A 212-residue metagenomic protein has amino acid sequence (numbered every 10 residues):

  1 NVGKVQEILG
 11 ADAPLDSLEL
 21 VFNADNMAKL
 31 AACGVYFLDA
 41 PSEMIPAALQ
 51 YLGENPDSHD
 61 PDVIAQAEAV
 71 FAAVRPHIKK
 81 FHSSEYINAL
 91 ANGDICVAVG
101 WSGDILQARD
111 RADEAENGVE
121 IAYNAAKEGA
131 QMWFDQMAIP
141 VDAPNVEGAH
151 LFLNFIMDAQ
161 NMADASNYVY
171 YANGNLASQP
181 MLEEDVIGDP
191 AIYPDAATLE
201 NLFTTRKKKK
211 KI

Functional and structural regions predicted by a protein language model:
N1-E7, L49-G53, W133-N145, D164-A165: A bilobed periplasmic-binding-protein/Venus flytrap-type ligand-binding module shared by bacterial periplasmic
N1-H77, H82-A91: Extracytoplasmic ligand-binding site segments that recognize negatively charged/polar headgroups
A28-G34, P76, G93-C96, E116-E120 (+1 more regions): Loop/turn elements at helix/coil->beta-strand transitions in domains of secreted/extracellular proteins
I64-A73, K79, N117-V141: Periplasmic-binding protein-like
Y86-I87, I95, A149, M162: Short, hydrophobic alpha-helical packing/hinge segments within bilobed ligand-binding/sensory domains
N88, A196-I212: Conserved C-terminal helix/tail region of periplasmic/extracytoplasmic solute-binding proteins
V97-G118: A ligand-binding cleft/hinge motif common to bilobed small-molecule-binding domains
D135, P140-E200: Mature extracytoplasmic/periplasmic domains
